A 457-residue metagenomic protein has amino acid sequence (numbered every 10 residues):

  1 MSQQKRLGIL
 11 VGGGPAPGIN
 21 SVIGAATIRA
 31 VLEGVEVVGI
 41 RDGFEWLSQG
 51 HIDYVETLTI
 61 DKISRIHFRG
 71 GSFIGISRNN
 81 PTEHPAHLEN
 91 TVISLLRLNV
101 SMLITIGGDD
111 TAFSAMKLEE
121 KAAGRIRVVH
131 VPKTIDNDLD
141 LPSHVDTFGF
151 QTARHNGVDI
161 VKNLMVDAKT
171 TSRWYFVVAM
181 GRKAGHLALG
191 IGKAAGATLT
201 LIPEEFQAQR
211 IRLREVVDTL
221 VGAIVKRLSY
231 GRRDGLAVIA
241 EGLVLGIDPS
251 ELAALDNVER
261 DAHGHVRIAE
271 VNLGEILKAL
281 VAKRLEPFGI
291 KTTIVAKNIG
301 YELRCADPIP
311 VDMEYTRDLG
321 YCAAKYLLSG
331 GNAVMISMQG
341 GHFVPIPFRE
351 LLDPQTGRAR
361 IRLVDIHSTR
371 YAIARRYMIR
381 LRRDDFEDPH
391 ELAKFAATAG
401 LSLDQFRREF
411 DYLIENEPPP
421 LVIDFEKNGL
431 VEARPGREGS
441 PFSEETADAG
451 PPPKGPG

Functional and structural regions predicted by a protein language model:
S2-H51: N-terminal phosphate-binding or glycine-rich loops at protein starts, especially the Walker A/P-loop of NTPases
R6-G14, I19, V100-D110, F176-V177: A short, small-residue-rich loop immediately preceding and capping a beta-strand
G12-G14, V35, I40-E45, R78-N79 (+6 more regions): Short, ordered loop/turn segments at secondary-structure junctions
A16-A26, L47-S48, P85-H87, I106-M116 (+4 more regions): Short glycine/serine/threonine-rich phosphate/pyrophosphate-binding segments that cradle anionic phosphate groups
V37, S94, M102-G107, F113-K117 (+2 more regions): Accessory alpha-helical/coil subdomains and C-terminal extensions that flank or cap enzyme catalytic cores
S48-S101, T111, I135, V145-D159: Glycine-rich oxoanion-binding loops at beta->alpha junctions
L252-E445: C-terminal non-catalytic interaction/assembly regions of soluble proteins
